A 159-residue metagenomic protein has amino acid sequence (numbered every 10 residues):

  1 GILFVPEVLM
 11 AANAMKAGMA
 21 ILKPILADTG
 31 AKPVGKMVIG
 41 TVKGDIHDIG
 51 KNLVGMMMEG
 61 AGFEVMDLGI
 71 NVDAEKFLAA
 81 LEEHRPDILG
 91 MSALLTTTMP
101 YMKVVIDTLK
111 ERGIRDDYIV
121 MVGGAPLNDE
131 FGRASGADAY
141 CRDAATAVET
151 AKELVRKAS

Functional and structural regions predicted by a protein language model:
I2-S159: Domain-level signal for soluble alpha/beta catalytic cores
